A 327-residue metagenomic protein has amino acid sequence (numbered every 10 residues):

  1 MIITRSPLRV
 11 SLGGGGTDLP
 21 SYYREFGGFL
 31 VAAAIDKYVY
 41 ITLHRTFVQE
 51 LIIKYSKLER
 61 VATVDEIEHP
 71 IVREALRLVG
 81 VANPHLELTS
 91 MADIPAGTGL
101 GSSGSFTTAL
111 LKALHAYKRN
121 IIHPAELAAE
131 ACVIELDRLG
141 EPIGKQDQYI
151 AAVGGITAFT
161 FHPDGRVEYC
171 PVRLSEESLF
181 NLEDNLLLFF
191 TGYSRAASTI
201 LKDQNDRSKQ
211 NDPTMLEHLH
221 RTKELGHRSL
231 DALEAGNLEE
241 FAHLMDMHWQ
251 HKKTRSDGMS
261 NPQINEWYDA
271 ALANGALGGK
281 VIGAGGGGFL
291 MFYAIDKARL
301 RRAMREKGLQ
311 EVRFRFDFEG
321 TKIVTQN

Functional and structural regions predicted by a protein language model:
M1-S11, D18-S21, D36-A82, M91 (+4 more regions): C-terminal nucleotide
G28, G287-G288, T321: Glycine-centered small-residue motifs that form tight turns and secondary-structure capping sites at repeat-unit
H85-E87: Residues at or immediately flanking beta-strands
A96-T98: Helix-loop-helix module between adjacent transmembrane segments
G104-K118, G287-Y293: Short, small-residue alpha-helix embedded
